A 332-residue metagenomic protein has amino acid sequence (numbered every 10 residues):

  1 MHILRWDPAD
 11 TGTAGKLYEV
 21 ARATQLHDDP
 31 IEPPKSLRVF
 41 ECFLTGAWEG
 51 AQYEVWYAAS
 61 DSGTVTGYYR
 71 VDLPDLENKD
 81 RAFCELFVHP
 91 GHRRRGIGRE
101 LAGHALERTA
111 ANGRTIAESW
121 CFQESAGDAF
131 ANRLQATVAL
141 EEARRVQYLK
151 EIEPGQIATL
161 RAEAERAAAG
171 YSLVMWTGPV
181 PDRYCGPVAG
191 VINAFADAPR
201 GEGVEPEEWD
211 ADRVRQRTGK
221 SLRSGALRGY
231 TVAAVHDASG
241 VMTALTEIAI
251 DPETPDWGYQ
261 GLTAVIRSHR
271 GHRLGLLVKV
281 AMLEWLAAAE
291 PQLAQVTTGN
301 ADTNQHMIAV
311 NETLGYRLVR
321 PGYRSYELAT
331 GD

Functional and structural regions predicted by a protein language model:
M1-G46, A51, Y57-A59, T64 (+1 more regions): Short amphipathic alpha-helix that is part of the acyltransferase structural core
L44-Y57, G67, A82, K220-V232: A short helix-loop-beta-strand connector motif used in the catalytic cores of GNAT acetyltransferases and, in some
V55-Y57, T64-L73, F83-E85, T231-A233 (+2 more regions): Conserved beta-strand in the GNAT
L73-C84, R93, N112, D251-G261 (+1 more regions): A conserved beta-turn-beta hairpin within the catalytic core of GNAT-like acetyltransferases that forms part
D75, P90, A102-R183, G322-E327: Acyl-donor-binding surface of acyltransferase catalytic domains
R81, T109-F122, W257, L286-G299: Conserved GNAT acetyl-CoA-binding A-motif
V88, R94-E107, N132-R133, V265 (+2 more regions): Conserved acetyl-CoA-binding loop-helix of GNAT-fold acetyltransferases
P90-R93, E118-D128, I266-R270, Q295-I308 (+1 more regions): Conserved beta-strand-loop-alpha-helix junction that forms the acyl-donor binding cleft
